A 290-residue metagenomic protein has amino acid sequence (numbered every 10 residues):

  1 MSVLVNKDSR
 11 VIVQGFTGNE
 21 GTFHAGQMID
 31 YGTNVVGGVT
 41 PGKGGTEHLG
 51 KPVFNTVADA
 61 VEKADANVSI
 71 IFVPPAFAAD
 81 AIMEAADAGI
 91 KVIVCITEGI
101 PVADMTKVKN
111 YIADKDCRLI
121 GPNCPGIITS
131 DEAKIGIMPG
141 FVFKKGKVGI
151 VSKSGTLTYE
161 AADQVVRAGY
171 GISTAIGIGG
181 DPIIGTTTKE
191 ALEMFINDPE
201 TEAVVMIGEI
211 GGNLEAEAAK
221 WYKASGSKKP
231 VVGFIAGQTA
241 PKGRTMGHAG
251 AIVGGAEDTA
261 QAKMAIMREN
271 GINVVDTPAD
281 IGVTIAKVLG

Functional and structural regions predicted by a protein language model:
M1-G290: Catalytic-core regions of core metabolic enzymes, especially those transforming organic acids/acyl-group intermediates
